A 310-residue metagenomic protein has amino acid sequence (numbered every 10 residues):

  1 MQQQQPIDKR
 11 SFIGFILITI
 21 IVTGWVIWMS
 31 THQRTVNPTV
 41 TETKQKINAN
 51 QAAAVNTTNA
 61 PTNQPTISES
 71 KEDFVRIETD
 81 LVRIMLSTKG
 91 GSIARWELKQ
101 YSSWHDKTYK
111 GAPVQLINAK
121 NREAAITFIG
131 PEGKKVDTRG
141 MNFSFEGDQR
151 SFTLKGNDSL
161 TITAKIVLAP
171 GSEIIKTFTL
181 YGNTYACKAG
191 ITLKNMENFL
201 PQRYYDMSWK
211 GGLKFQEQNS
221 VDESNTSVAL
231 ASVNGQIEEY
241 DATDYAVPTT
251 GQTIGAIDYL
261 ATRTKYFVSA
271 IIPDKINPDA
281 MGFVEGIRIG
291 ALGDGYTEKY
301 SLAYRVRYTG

Functional and structural regions predicted by a protein language model:
M1-Q51, L168: Subset of Sec-pathway N-terminal targeting signals
D8, V55-T58, I175: Generic cytosolic/nucleocytoplasmic N-terminal low-complexity/intrinsically disordered segments
W28-T35, A54, G90-G91, W96-K99: A long-range scaffold signal marking pre-active-site subdomains of enzyme folds
I47-V75: Short, Gly/Pro- and small/polar-rich lid/capping loops
F74-G310: Soluble non-transmembrane domains of integral membrane proteins
